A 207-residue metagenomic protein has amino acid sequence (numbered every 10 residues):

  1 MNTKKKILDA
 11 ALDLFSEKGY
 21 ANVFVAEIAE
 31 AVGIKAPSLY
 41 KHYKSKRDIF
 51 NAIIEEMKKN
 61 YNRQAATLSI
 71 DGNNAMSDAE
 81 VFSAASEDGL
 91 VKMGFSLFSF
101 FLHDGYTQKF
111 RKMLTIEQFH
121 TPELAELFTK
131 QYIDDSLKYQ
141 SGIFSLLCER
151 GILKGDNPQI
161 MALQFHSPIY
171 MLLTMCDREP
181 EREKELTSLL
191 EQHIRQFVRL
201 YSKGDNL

Functional and structural regions predicted by a protein language model:
M1-T3: Short, Lys/Arg-enriched anionic-surface-contact patches
K6, L14-E56: Helix-turn-helix
A10, L14, E56, S96 (+2 more regions): Amphipathic alpha-helical interface segments
K46, I53, M57, Y61 (+5 more regions): Hydrophobic/aromatic residues within well-ordered alpha-helical segments
A52, A65-D104, M161-A162: Hydrophobic alpha-helical connector segments
L102-T115, F119-E149: Amphipathic alpha-helical packing segments from all-alpha helical-bundle domains
E126, K130, D134, F144-R195: Hydrophobic/aromatic-rich alpha-helical bundle segments in the mid-to-C-terminal region
R199-L207: C-terminal effector-binding regulatory domain of bacterial HTH transcription factors
